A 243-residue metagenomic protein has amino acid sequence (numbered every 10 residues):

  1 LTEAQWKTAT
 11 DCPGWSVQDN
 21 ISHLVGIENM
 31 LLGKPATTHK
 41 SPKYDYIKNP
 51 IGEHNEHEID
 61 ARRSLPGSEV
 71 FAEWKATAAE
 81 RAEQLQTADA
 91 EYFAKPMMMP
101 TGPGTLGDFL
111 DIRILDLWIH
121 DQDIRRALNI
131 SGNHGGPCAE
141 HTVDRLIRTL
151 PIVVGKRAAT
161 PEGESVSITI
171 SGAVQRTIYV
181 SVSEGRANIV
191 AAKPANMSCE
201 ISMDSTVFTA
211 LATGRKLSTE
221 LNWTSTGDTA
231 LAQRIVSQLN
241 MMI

Functional and structural regions predicted by a protein language model:
K7-N49, M99-G155, F208: Short, contiguous alpha-helical
M30-T87, Y92-F93: Short, helix-capping/interhelical loops that line the mouth of catalytic, cofactor-, or ligand-binding pockets
V70-E73, T77, F109-R113, T142 (+1 more regions): Amphipathic alpha-helix face/heptad-repeat signature
F93-T101, N188: Conserved catalytic-core motifs characterized by acidic clusters
A139-V182: A glycine-rich beta-turn/hairpin centered on an aromatic-Pro dipeptide
S171, Q175-E200: Acidic/His-leaning functional-site neighborhoods
A192-I243: C-terminal interaction segments
